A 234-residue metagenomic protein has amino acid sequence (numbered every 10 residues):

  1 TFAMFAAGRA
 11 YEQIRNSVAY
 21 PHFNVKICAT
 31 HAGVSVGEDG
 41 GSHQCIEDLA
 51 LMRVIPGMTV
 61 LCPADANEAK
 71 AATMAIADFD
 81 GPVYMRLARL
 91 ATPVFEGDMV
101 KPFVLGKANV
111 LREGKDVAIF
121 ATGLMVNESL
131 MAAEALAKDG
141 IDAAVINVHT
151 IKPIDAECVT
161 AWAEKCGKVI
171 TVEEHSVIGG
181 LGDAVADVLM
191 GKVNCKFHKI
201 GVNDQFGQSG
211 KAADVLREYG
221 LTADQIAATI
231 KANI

Functional and structural regions predicted by a protein language model:
T1-E113, V117-A118: Conserved thiamine diphosphate
V36-G37, A88-I234: Thiamine diphosphate
